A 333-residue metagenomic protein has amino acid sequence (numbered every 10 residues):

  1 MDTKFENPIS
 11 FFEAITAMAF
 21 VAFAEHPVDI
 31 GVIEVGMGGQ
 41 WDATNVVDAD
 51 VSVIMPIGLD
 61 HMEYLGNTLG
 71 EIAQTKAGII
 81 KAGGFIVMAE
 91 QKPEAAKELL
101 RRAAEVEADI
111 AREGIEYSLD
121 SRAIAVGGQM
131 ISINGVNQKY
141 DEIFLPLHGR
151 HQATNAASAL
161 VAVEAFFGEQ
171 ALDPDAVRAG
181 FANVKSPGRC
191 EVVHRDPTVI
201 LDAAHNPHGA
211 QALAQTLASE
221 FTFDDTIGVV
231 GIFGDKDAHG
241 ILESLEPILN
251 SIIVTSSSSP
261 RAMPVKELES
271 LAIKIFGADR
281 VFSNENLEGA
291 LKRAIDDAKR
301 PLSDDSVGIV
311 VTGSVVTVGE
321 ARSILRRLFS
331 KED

Functional and structural regions predicted by a protein language model:
M1-V47, E63-L65, P93: ATP-dependent carboxylate-amine ligase catalytic core
E25-V35, D42-V53, I57-H61, T68-E71 (+1 more regions): Nucleotide phosphate-binding/pyrophosphate-handling subdomain across enzymes that bind or process nucleotide phosphates
G38-W41, V46-A108, A238-H239: Conserved catalytic-core segment of NTP-binding enzymes
G78-I86, E220-T226, I248-I253, G277: Short, surface-exposed connector motifs at secondary-structure boundaries
A89-E90, A104-I124, L145-R150, P174-N183 (+5 more regions): Beta-strand->loop->alpha-helix junctions that form or flank phosphate-binding loops in nucleotide-handling enzymes
K92-R102, E107, G127, T198-L201 (+2 more regions): C-terminal helical cap/extension that packs against the catalytic core of soluble nucleotide-cofactor enzymes
P93, E107, I115-E164, E288 (+3 more regions): C-terminal lobe/tail of nucleotide-utilizing enzymes
S314: Active-site-proximal loop/hinge segments that shape catalytic or ion-binding/gating pockets
